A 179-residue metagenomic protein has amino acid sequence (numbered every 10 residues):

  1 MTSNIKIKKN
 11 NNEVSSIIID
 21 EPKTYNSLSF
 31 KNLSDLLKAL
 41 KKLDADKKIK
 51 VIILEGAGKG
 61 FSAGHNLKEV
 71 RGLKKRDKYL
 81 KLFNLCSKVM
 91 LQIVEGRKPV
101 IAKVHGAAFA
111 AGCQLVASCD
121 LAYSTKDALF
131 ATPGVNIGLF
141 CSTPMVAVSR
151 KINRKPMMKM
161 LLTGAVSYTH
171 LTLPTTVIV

Functional and structural regions predicted by a protein language model:
M1-A57, L91: Conserved CoA-thioester-binding segment of acyl-CoA-metabolizing enzymes
K48, G56-V89, A108: Glycine- (often His-adjacent) and acidic-residue-rich active-site loop that binds/positions the CoA thioester
V89, I93, K103, F109-L161: CoA-thioester-processing core
T169-T175: Conserved small/polar residues in nucleotide/adenosyl-binding loops
V177-V179: Acidic, Ala/Val/Gly-enriched low-complexity intrinsically disordered segments
